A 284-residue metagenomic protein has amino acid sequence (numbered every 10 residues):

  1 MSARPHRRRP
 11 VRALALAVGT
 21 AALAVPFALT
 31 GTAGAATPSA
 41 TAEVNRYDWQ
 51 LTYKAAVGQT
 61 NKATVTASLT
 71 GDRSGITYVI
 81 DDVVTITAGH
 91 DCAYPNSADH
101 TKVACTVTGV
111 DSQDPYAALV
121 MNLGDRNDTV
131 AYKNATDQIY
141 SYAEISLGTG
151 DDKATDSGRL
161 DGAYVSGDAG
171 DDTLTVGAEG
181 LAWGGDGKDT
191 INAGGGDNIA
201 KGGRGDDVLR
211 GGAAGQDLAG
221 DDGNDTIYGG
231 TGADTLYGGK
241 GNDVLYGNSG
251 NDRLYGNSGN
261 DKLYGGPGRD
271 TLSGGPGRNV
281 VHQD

Functional and structural regions predicted by a protein language model:
M1-A35: Secretory targeting and sorting signals
A35-G89: Short linear S-[DN]-x-LW-Φ motif typified by the pepsin-like aspartic protease active-site region
R73-L119, Q216, D261, P267-D284: Acidic, glycine-rich low-complexity repeat segments characteristic of large secreted/surface-exposed proteins
A93-D156, L174: Right-handed parallel beta-helix
L123, Y132, L147, D156 (+14 more regions): Glycine-centered beta-turn/loop sites at beta-strand termini
N127, D151, D171, K188 (+10 more regions): Consensus positions within tandem repeat domains that build extended binding/scaffold surfaces
N127, T136, A143, D151 (+4 more regions): Residues at the loop-to-beta-strand transition
